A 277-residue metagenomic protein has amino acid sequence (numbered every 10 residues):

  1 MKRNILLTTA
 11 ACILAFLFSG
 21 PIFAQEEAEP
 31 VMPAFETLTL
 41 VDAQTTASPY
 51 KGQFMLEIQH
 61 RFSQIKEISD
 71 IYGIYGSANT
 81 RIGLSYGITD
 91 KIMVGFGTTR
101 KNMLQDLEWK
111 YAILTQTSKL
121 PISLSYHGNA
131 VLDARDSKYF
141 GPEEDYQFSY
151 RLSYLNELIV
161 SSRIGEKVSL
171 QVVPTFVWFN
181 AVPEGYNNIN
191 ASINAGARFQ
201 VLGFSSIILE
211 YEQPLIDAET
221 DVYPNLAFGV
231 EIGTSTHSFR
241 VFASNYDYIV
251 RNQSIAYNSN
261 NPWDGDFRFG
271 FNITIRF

Functional and structural regions predicted by a protein language model:
M1-F35: Cleavable N-terminal export/targeting peptides
N4-I5, A112, Q200, F242: Small/flexible residues
Q25-D145, R151-N156, S161-V172, V177-N180 (+2 more regions): Transmembrane beta-barrel domains of Gram-negative outer membranes and organellar outer membranes
V172-Q213: A mid-sequence, solvent-exposed acidic-amphipathic segment
D221: Positively charged, low-complexity, intrinsically disordered RNA-binding extensions
